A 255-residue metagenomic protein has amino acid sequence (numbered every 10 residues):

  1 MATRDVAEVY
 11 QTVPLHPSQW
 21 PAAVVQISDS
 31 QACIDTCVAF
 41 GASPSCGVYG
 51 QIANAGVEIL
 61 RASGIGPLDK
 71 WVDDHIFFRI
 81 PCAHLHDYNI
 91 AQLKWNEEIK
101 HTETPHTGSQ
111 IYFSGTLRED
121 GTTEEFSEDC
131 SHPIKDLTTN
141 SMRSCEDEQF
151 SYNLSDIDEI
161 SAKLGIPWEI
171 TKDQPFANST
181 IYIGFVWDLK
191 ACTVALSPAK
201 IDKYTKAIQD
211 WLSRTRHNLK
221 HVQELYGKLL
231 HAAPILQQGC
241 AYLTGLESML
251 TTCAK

Functional and structural regions predicted by a protein language model:
M1-T3, A7-L15, Q19, Q31-I65 (+2 more regions): Conserved pre-motif C helix in the palm subdomain of viral-like polymerases
D5, V25, G41, D73 (+3 more regions): Mobile genetic element proteins and their domesticated derivatives, centered on retroelements and DNA transposons
V6, L164-F185: Acidic carboxylate-rich catalytic motifs and surrounding loops in phosphoryl-/glycosyl-chemistry enzymes
A7-V9, S30, F40, F77 (+2 more regions): Conserved beta-strand elements of beta-rich interaction domains across eukaryotes, especially beta-propellers
H16-P21, H84-N96, C240, M249: Short secondary-structure boundary/capping segments
A32-S43, D74-R79, K135-S144, W211-L212: Glycine- and acidic
C46-T139, F150, D156: Active-site palm subdomain of RNA-directed nucleic acid polymerases
F176-K255: C-terminal reverse transcriptase regions that engage the nucleic-acid substrate
